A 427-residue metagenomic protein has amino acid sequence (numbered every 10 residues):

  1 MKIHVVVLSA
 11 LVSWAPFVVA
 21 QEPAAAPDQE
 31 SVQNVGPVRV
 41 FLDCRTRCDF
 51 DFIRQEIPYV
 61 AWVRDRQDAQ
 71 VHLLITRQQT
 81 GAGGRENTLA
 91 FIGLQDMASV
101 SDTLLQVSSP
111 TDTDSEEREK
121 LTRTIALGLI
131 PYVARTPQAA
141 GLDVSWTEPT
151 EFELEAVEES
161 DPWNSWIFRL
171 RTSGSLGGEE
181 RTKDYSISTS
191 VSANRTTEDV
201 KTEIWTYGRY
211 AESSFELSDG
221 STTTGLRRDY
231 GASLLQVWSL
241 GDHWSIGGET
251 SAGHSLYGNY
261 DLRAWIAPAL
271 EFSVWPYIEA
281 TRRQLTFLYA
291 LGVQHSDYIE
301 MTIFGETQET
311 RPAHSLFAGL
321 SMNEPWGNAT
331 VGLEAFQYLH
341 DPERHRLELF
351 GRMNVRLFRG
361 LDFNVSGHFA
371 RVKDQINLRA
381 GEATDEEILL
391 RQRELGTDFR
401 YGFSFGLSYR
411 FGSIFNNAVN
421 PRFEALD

Functional and structural regions predicted by a protein language model:
V35-V40, E158-G178, D199-I204, L285-V293: Transmembrane beta-strand segments of Gram-negative outer membrane beta-barrel proteins
E158-S165, E198-K201, S239-H243, G258 (+4 more regions): Short loop/turn motifs that connect adjacent beta-strands in outer-membrane beta-barrel proteins
N164-W166, K183-I187, L226-Y230, L262-I266 (+6 more regions): Residues that define the transmembrane beta-barrel architecture of outer-membrane proteins
W166-L170, T202-I204, I246-T250, I266 (+5 more regions): Transmembrane beta-strands of outer-membrane beta-barrel proteins
L170-T172, T189-R195, L234-W238, P268-V274 (+6 more regions): Residues on the lipid-exposed face of transmembrane beta-strands in outer-membrane beta-barrel proteins
G174-G178, T197-D199, G208-S214, T250-L256 (+6 more regions): Transmembrane beta-strands of outer-membrane beta-barrel pores
R181-S186, F215-S221, N259-I266, D297-G305 (+3 more regions): Outer-membrane beta-barrel translocator domains and adjoining extracellular loop/strand segments of Gram-negative
S366, G396-D427: Outer-membrane beta-barrel "beta-signal"
